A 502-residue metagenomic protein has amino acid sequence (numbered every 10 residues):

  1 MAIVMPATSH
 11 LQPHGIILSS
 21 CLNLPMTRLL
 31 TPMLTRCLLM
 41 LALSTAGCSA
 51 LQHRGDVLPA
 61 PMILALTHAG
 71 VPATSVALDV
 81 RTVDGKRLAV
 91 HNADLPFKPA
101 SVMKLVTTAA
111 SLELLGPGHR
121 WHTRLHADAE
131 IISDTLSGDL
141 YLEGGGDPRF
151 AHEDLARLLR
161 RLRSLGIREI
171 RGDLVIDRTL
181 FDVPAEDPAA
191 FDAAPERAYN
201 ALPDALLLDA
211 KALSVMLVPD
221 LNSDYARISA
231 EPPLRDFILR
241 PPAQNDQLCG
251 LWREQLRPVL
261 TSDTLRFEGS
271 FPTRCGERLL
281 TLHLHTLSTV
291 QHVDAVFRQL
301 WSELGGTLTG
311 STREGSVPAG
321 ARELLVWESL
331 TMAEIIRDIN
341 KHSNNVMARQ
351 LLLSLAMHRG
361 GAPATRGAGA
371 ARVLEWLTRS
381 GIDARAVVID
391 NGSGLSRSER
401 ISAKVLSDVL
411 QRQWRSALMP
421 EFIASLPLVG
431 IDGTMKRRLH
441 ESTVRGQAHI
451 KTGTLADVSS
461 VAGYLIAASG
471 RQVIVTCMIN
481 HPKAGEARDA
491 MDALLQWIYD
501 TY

Functional and structural regions predicted by a protein language model:
M1-L11: Short alpha-helix boundary/capping segments
L51-K98, A156, R161-L165: Beta-lactamase-like hydrolase cores
D56-L66, L114-A384, D500-T501: Conserved serine DD-peptidase/penicillin-binding transpeptidase domain and beta-lactam-recognizing active-site
G85, K104-S111, L174, L206 (+5 more regions): Residue-level preference for non-acidic, small/hydrophobic
L88-V90, H342, L352-Y502: Small-residue-rich helix-loop
V90-A110, L114: Short active-site loop at a secondary-structure junction that contains or immediately precedes the catalytic residue(s)
